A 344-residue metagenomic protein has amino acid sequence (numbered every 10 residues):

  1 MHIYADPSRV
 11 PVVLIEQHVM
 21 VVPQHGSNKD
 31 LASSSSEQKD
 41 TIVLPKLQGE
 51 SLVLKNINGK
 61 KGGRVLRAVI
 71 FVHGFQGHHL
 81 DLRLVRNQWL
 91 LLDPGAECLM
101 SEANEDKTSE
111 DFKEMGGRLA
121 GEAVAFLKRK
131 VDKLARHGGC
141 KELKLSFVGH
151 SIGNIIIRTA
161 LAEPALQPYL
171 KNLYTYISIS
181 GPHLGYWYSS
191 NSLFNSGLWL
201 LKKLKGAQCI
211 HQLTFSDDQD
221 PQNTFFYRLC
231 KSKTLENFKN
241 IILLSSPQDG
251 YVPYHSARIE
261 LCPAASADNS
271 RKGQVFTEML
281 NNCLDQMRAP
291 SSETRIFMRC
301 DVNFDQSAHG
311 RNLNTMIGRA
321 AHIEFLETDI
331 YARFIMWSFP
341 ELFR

Functional and structural regions predicted by a protein language model:
M1, P11, K231-R344: C-terminal catalytic-base region of ester-bond hydrolases, centering on the histidine of the charge-relay
M1-F71, F75-S101, T108, F112-G117 (+4 more regions): Flexible, membrane-associating and regulatory peripheral segments of lipid-active enzymes
P23, L80, W187, Y251-P253: Short helix/loop capping segments that flank catalytic or ligand/cofactor-binding pockets
R64, A68, H78-V85, T108-M115 (+12 more regions): Alpha-helical interaction elements in eukaryotic regulators
L66-R67, G139-K144, K239: Short coil/turn segments at beta-strand junctions that form active-site/ligand-binding loops
I70, L99, V148, T175-I177 (+2 more regions): Hydrophobic/aromatic beta-strand patches that form the interior of the parallel beta-sheet core in alpha/beta enzyme
H73, A103-D106, K113-C230, Q248-Y251 (+1 more regions): Serine-dependent carboxylesterase/thioesterase catalytic core of lipase-like alpha/beta-hydrolase/SGNH enzymes
A96, K171-Y174, K239: A structural micro-motif
